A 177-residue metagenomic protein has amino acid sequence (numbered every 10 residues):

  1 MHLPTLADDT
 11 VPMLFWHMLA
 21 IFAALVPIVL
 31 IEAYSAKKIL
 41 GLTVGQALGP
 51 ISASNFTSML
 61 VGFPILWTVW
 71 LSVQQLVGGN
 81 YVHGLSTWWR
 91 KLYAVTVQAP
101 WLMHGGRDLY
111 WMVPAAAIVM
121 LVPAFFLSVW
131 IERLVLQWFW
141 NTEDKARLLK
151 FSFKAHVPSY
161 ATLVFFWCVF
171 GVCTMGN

Functional and structural regions predicted by a protein language model:
M1-F15, M175-N177: Short, strongly hydrophobic alpha-helical membrane anchors
H2, M18-V29: Hydrophobic transmembrane alpha-helices
H17, P100-I131: Short alpha-helical packing/oligomerization segments
A20, A24-L25, S54, G62 (+2 more regions): Alpha-helical transmembrane segments of multi-pass integral membrane proteins
L25-L42, L48-S52, F125-S152: A structural feature that tracks compact, well-ordered secondary-structure segments with a strong bias toward
I51-Q75, L163: A generic, lipid-embedded transmembrane alpha helix
S72-Y110: Membrane-interface interhelical connector segments
V164-N177: Juxtamembrane boundary at the C-terminal end of a transmembrane helix
